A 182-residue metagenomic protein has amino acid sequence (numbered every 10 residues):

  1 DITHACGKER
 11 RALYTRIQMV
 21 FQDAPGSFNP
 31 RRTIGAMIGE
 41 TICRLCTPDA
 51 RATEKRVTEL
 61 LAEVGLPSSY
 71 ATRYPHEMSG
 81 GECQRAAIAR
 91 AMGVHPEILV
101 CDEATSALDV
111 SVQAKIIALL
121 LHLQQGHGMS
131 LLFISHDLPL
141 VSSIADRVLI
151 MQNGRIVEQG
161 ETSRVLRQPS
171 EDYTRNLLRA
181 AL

Functional and structural regions predicted by a protein language model:
D1, R51-S69, L178-R179: Conserved ABC ATPase "signature" region
I2-Q18, A36, R44, R164-P169: ABC ATPase NBD coupling module
Y74-M78, E82: Conserved ABC ATPase signature
G93-E97: A short, proline-enriched helix->beta-strand linker immediately N-terminal to the Walker B motif in ABC-type P-loop
V141-S143: A short, surface-exposed alpha-helical micro-motif characterized by mixed small hydrophobic and charged/polar residues
Q159-G160: ABC ATPase "signature
